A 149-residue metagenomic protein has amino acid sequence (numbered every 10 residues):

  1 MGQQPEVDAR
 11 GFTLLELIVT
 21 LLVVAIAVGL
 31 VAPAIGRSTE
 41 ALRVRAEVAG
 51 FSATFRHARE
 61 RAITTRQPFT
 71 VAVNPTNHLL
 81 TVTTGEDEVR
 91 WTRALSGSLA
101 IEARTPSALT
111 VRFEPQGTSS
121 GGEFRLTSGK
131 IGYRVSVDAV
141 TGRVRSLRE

Functional and structural regions predicted by a protein language model:
M1-D8, I26, L30-T64, P68-E149: N-terminal helix-rich module
M1-L21: Glycine-centered recognition micro-motifs in short, flexible terminal segments and loops
